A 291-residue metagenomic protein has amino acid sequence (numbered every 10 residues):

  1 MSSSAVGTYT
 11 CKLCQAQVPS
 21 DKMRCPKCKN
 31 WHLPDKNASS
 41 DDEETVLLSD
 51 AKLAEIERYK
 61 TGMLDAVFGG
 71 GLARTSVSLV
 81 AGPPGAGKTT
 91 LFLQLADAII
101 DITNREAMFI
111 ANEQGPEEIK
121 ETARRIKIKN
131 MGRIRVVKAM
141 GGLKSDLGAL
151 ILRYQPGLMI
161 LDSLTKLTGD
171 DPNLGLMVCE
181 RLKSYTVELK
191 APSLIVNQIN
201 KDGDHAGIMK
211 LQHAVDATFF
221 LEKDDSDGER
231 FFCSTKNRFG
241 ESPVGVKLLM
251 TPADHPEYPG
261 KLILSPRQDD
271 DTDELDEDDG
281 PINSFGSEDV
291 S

Functional and structural regions predicted by a protein language model:
S2-A81, T90-L93, D97-I102, E106-F109 (+1 more regions): Detector for small/aliphatic-rich hydrophobic stretches
G7, D21, T103-R105, G132 (+3 more regions): Residue-level signal for beta-strand positions within conserved beta-sheet cores that form or flank
T10, K60-M63, A73-S76, K88-L95 (+10 more regions): Helical mechanochemical/support elements of P-loop NTPase systems and associated helical scaffolds
Q17, W31-P34, G70-G71, P83 (+9 more regions): Conserved, well-folded catalytic cores of nucleic-acid-processing and energy-transducing macromolecular machines
A38, E113, M140-G142, I199 (+2 more regions): Short, solvent-exposed coil/turn elements at secondary-structure transition points
S78-V80, M108-I110, V137, L194 (+1 more regions): Hydrophobic/aromatic beta-strand patches that form the interior of the parallel beta-sheet core in alpha/beta enzyme
P83-A86, Q94, I102-S184, A253 (+1 more regions): Conserved inter-motif catalytic segment of the P-loop NTP-binding fold
L176, K183-N283, S287: Phosphate-binding/switch region of NTP-binding enzymes
